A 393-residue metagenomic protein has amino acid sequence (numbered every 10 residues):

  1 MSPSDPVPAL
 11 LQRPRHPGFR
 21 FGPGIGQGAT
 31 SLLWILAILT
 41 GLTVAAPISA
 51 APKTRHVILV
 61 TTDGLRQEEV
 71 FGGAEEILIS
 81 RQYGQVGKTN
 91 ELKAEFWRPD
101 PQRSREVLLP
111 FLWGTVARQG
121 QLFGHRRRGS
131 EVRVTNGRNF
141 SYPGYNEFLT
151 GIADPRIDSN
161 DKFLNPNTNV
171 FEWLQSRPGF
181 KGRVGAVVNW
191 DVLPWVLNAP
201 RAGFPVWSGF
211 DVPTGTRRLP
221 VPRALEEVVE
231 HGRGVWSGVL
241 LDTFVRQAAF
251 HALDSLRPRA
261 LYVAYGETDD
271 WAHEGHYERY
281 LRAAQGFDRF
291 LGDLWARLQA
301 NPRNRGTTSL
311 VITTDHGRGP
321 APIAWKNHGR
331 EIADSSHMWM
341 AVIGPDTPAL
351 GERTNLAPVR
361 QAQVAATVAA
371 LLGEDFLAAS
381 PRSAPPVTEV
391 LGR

Functional and structural regions predicted by a protein language model:
G28-T43: Bacterial N-terminal signal peptides
I58-L59, Q67, G286-N327, V368: Metal-dependent active-site segment of extracytoplasmic phospho-/sulfohydrolases and closely related
E68-R138: Short, structured active-site-proximal loop/turn typified by the sulfatase FGly-forming signature C/S-X-P-X-R
R81, I312-I343: Histidine-centered active-site microenvironments of extracellular/periplasmic hydrolases and transferases
E95-R103, I157-D161, E278-L281, W325-N327 (+2 more regions): Active-site rim elements
T150-F163, G203-S237, G286: Acidic, His- and aromatic-enriched active-site or binding-groove loops in soluble protein domains that engage sugars
F171-P178, D346, N355-T388, G392: Non-catalytic, well-ordered alpha-helical segments in soluble enzyme domains
A199-R201, Q247-D293: Active-site His/acidic residue clusters
